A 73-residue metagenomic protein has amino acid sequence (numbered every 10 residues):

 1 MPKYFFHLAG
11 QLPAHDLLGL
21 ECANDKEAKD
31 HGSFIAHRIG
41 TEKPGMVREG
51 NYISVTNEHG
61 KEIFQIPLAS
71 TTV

Functional and structural regions predicted by a protein language model:
M1-H15: Short aromatic-glycine-(Arg/Gly/Cys) micro-motifs in beta-strand/loop hairpins
F6, A28, I53-V55: Generic recognition of well-ordered secondary-structure surfaces with a strong bias for beta-strand segments
A14-D25: A short, exposed loop/beta-hairpin motif centered on an aromatic-Gly-Thr core
D16, D30, I63-Q65: Short acidic, gly/pro-rich beta-turn/loop elements at beta-sheet edges and active-site/ligand-binding grooves
N24-P44: A short, charged, amphipathic alpha-helix used as a generic interaction element across diverse proteins
T41-V73: Short, mixed-charge low-complexity intrinsically disordered segments
